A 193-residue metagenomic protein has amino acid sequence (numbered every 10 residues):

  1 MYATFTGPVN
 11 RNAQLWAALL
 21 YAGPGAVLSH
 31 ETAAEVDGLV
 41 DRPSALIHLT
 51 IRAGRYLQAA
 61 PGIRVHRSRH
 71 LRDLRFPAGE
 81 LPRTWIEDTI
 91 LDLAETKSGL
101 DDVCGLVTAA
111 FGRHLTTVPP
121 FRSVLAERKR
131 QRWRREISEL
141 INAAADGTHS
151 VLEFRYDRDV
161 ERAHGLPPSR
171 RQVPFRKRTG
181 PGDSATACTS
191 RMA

Functional and structural regions predicted by a protein language model:
M1-R135, D157, H164-L166, R170: Short gly/ser-rich loop at a beta-strand->alpha-helix junction or flexible surface loop bordering the NTP-binding
Y56-Q58, P168-A193: Active-site metal-binding core of divalent-cation-utilizing nuclease and nuclease-like domains
R132-A144: A short, surface-exposed helix-loop junction/capping segment
I141-R155: A short, highly charged nucleic-acid-interacting micro-segment common to nuclease and nuclease-linked defense proteins
T148, V160-R162: Charge-rich, low-complexity terminal tails
